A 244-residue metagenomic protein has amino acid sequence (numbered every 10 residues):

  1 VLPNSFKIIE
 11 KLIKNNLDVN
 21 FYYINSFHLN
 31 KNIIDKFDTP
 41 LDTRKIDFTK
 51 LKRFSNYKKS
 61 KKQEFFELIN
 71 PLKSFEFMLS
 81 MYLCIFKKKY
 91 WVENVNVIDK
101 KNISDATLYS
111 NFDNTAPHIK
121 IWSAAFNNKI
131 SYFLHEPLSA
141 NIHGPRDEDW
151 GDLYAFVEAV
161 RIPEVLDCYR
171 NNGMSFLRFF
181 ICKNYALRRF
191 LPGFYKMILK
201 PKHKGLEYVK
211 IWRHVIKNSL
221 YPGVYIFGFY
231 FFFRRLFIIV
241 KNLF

Functional and structural regions predicted by a protein language model:
V1-S5, F86: Hydrophobic/aromatic residue at the end of a short beta strand that borders the catalytic acidic motif
N4, I33-I34, H143-D147, F190-G193: A short acidic (Asp/Glu
N4-K11, K120, A124, V160-E164: Alpha-helical elements of Rossmann-like donor-binding domains used by nucleotide-donor carbohydrate transfer enzymes
N4-R53: Conserved donor NDP-sugar-binding/catalytic core segment of glycosyltransferases
K7, N184-R188: ATP-dependent kinase catalytic cores of phosphoinositide-metabolizing enzymes and PI3K-like protein kinases
D47-D149: Conserved nucleotide-sugar donor-binding catalytic segment
W150-F179, F194-S219: Catalytic core of nucleotide-sugar-dependent glycosyltransferases
L187-R188, P192-F244: Membrane-interface aromatic/basic loop that binds lipid-linked glycans or pyrophosphate carriers, typified by
